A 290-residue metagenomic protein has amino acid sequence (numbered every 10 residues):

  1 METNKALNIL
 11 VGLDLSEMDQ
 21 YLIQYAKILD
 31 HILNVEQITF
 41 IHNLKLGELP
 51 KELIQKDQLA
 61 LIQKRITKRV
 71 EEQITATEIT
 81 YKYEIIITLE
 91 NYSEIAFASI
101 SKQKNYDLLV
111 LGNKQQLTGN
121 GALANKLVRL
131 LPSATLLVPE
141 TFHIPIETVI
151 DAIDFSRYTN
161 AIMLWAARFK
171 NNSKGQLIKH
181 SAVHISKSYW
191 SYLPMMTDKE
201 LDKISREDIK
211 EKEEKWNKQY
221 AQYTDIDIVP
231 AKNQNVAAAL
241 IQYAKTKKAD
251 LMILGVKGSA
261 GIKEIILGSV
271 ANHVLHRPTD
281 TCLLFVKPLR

Functional and structural regions predicted by a protein language model:
M1-K56, T148-D202, K218-D225: Small/aliphatic-rich secondary-structure junction motif
M1-N4, K56-Q58, T75-L109, L117 (+3 more regions): Structural beta-alpha unit
T39-I41, E84-T88, L136, S181-V183 (+3 more regions): General small-molecule cofactor/ligand-binding pocket signal
H42, N113, H184, G255-K257 (+1 more regions): Short secondary-structure boundary segments
D57-K68, K199-K210: A short acidic, glycine-rich active-site loop that binds or catalyzes chemistry on phosphate/adenosine moieties
L108-K126, I146, L251-R277: Glycine-rich, Arg-bearing micro-motifs that act as flexible, cationic patches
V110-N113, A134-E140, C282-K287: Short beta-strand elements of ligand-binding domains
L131-P132, P278-T279: Short, structured coil segments at secondary-structure junctions
